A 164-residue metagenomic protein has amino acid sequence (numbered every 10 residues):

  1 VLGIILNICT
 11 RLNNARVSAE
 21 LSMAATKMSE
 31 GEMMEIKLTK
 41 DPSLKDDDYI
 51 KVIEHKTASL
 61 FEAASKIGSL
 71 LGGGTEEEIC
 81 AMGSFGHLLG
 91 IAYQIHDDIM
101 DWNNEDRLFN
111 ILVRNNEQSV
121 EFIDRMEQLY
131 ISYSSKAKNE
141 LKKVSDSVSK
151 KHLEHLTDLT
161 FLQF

Functional and structural regions predicted by a protein language model:
V1-K136, E154, D158-F161: Mg2+-dependent prenyl diphosphate-binding active-site environment of isoprenoid biosynthetic enzymes
V144-H152: Flexible, glycine/charged-enriched surface loops at secondary-structure junctions
